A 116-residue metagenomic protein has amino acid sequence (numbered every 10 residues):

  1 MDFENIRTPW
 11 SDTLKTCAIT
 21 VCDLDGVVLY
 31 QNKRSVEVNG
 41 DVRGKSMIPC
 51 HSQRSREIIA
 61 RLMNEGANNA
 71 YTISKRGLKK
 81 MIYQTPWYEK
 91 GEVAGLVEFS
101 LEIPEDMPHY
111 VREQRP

Functional and structural regions predicted by a protein language model:
M1, R115-P116: C-terminal end-of-chain micro-motif
M1-V27, Q31-K33: Sensory modules in modular signal-transduction proteins
D25-Y30, R34-Q114: Sensory/regulatory domains in signal-transduction proteins
